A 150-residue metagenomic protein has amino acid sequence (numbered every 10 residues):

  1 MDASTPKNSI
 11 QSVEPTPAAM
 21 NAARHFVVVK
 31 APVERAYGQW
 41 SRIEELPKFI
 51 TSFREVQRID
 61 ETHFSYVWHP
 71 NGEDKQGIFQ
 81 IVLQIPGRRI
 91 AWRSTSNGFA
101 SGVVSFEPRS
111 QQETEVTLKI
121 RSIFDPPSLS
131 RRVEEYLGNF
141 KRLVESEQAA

Functional and structural regions predicted by a protein language model:
M1-H63, N139, L143: Hydrophobic ligand-binding cavity/cleft-lining segments
S4, P15-P17, Q80-L83, R89-Q148: Beta-strand/loop substructures that line and gate deep hydrophobic ligand-binding cavities in soluble
F26-K30, Q57, V67, Q80 (+1 more regions): Generic structural detector for well-ordered beta-strands
E55, A149-A150: Short, surface-exposed recognition loops or helix-turn segments adjacent to catalytic cores
R58-S65, Q84-W92: Short, hydrophobic/aromatic-rich segments at coil-to-beta transitions
N71-K75, F124: Short, cysteine-centered beta-strand-loop-beta hairpins and adjacent loop/turn segments enriched in charged/polar
